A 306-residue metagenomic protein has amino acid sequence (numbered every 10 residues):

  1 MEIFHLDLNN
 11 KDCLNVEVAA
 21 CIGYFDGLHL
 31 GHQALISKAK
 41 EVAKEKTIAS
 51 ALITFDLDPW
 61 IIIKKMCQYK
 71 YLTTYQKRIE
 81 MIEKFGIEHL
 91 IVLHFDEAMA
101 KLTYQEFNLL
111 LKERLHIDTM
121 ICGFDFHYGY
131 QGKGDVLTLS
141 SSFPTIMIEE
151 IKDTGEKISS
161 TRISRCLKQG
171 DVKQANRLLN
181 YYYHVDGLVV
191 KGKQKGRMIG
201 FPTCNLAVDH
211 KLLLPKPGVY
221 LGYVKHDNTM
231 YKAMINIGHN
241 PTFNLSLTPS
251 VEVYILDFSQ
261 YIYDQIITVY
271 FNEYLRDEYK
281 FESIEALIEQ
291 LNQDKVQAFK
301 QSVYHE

Functional and structural regions predicted by a protein language model:
E2-N10, I91: Short acidic-hydrophobic, aromatic-tinged amphipathic segments that line or gate anion-handling sites
N9-T74: N-terminal catalytic cores of NTP/NDP-binding nucleotidyl/phosphoryl-transfer enzymes
H29, I82, M120, A175 (+2 more regions): Residue-level signal for inorganic ion chemistry
K70-R78, A100-F107: Glycine-rich, highly charged phosphate/nucleotide-binding loops
K77-I91: A glycine-rich helix N-cap at a beta->alpha junction
K101-T203, E282-A286: Classical nucleotidyltransferase
G192-E306: Phosphate/ribose-recognition catalytic cores of enzymes acting on nucleotide-derived substrates
